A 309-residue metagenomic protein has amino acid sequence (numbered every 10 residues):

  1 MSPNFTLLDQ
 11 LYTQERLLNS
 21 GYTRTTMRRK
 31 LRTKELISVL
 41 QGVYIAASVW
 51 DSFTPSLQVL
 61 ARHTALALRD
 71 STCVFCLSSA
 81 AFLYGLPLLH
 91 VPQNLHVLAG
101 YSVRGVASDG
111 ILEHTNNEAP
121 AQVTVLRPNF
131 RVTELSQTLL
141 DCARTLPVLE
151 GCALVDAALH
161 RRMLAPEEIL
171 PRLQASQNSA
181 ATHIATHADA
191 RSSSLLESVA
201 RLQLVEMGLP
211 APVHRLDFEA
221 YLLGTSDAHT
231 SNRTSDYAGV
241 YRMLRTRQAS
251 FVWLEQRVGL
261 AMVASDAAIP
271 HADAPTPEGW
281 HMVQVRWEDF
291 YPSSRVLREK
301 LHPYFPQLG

Functional and structural regions predicted by a protein language model:
M1-Q177, V213, D227-N232, P306-G309: Short gly/ser-rich loop at a beta-strand->alpha-helix junction or flexible surface loop bordering the NTP-binding
L159-G309: Surface segments flanking catalytic/ligand-binding clefts of nucleic-acid enzymes
